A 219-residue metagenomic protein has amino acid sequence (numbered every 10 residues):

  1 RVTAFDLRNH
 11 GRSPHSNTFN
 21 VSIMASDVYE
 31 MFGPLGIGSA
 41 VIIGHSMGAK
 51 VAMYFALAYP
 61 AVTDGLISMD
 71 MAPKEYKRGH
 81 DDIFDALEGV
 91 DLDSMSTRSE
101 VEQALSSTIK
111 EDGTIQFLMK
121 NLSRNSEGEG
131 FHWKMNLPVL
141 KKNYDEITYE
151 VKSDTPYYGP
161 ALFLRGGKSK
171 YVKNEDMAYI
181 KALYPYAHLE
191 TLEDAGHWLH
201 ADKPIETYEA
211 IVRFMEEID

Functional and structural regions predicted by a protein language model:
T3-I43, M47, E209: Active-site loop/oxyanion-hole signature of alpha/beta-hydrolase fold enzymes
D6-G11, A72, A195-G196: Short beta-to-alpha linker loops that shape the active-site pocket of alpha/beta-hydrolase fold enzymes
S13-F19, K77-G79, N174: Conserved catalytic-core motifs of eukaryotic protein kinase domains, centered on the activation segment
G36-S39, P60-A61, Y158-G159, Y186: Active-site acidic short loop of glycosyltransferases
M53-A58, V62-S96: Flexible "cap/lid" loop of the alpha/beta hydrolase fold
R78, D93-V151: Conserved alpha/beta-hydrolase catalytic His-Asp/Glu region
E127-L183, H188-T191: Conserved serine/cysteine hydrolase catalytic core
A187-D219: Catalytic active-site module of serine/aspartate enzymes centered on a nucleophile-bearing elbow/loop
